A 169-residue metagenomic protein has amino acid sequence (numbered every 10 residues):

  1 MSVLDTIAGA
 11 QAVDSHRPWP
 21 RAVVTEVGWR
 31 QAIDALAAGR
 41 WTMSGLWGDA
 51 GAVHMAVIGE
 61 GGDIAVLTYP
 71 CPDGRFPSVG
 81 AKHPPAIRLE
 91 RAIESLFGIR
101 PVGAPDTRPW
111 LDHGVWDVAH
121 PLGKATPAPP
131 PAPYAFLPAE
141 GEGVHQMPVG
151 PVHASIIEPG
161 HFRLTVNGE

Functional and structural regions predicted by a protein language model:
M1-G168: Terminal low-complexity/charged segments
